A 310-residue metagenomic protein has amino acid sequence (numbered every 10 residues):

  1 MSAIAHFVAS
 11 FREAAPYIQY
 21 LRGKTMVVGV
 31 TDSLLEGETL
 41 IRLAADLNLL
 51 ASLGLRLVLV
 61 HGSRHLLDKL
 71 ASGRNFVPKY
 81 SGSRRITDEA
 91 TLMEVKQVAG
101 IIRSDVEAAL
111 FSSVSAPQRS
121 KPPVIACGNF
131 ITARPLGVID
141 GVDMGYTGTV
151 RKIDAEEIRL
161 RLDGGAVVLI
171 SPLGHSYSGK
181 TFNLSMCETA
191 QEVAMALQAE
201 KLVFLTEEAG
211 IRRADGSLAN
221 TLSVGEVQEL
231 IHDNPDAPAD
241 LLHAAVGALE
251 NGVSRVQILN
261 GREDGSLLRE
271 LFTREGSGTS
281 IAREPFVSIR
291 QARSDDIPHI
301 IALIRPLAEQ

Functional and structural regions predicted by a protein language model:
M1-R255, L259-R262, R293-H299, I304: Nucleotide/pyrophosphate-binding catalytic subdomain
A71-R74, L271, E275: Active-site catalytic pocket residues across diverse enzymes, especially alpha/beta-hydrolases
V106-E107, G276-S280, P306: Charged, low-complexity C-terminal accessory regions
F272-D295: Conserved N-terminal entry element of GNAT/NAT acetyltransferase domains
I304-Q310: Conserved GNAT-fold acetyl-CoA-binding loop/helix
